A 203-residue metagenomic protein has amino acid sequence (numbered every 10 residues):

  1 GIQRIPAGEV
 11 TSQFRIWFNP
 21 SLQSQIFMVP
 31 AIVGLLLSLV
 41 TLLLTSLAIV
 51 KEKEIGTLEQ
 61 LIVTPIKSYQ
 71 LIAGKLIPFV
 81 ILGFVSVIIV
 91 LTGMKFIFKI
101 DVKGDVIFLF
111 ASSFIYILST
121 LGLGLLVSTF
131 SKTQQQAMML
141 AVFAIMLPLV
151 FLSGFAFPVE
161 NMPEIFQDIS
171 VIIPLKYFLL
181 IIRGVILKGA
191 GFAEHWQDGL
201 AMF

Functional and structural regions predicted by a protein language model:
G1-L44: Transport-system extracytoplasmic interface segments
N19, I32-L36, L44, A48 (+3 more regions): Residue-level hotspots within the lipid-embedded alpha helices of multi-pass solute transporters
I26-P30, S38-L43, A73-P78, G104-S112 (+2 more regions): Short alpha-helical transmembrane interface motifs in multi-pass membrane proteins
L35-T57, L125, T129: A hydrophobic alpha-helix feature that marks transmembrane segments and, especially, their cytosolic C-terminal ends
L42, G74-F98, S119-G124, S128 (+2 more regions): Hydrophobic alpha-helical transmembrane segments that constitute the membrane-spanning cores of multi-pass membrane
K51, Q60-S68, F130: Short helix-to-coil transition segments within interhelical loops that connect adjacent transmembrane helices
I66-G93, F110, F114, G199-F203: Selective transmembrane-helix segments that form parts of the transport pathway or gating/packing helices in multipass
D101-F203: Membrane-spanning alpha-helical segments of multipass transporters and channels
